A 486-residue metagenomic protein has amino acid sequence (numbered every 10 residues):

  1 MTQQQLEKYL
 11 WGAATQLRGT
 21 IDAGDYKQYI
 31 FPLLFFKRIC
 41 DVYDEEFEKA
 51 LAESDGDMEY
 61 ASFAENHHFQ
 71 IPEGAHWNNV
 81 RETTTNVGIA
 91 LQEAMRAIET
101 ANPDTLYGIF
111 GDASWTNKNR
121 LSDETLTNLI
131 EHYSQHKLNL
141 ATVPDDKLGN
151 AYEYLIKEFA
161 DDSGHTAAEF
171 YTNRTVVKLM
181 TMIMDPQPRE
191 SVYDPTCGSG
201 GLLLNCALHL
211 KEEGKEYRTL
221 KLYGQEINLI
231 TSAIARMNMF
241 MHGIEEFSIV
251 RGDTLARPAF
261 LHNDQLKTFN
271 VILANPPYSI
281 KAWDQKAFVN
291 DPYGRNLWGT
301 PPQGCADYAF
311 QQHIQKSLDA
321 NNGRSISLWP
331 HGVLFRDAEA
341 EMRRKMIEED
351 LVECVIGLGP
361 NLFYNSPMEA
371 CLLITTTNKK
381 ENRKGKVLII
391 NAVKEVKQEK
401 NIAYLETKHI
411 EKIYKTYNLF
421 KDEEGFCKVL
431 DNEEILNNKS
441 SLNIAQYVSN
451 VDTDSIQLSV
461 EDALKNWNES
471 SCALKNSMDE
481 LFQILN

Functional and structural regions predicted by a protein language model:
M1-P188, V250-A259, G357-P360, K384-V393 (+1 more regions): Non-catalytic, mostly N-terminal accessory regions of nucleic-acid modification and defense proteins
T2, L121, V143, A168 (+5 more regions): Catalytic cores of large soluble enzymes that bind and process phosphate-bearing ligands
Q5-L6, G24, N86, G198 (+3 more regions): Residues at the start of alpha-helices and the adjacent loop-to-helix junctions
L6, A13, D25-Y26, T125 (+9 more regions): Helical mechanochemical/support elements of P-loop NTPase systems and associated helical scaffolds
T166-A274, S279-A287, G294-L297, W329-G332 (+3 more regions): Conserved S-adenosyl-L-methionine
N263-N486: A conserved structural/catalytic subdomain of Rossmann-like adenosyl-cofactor enzymes
